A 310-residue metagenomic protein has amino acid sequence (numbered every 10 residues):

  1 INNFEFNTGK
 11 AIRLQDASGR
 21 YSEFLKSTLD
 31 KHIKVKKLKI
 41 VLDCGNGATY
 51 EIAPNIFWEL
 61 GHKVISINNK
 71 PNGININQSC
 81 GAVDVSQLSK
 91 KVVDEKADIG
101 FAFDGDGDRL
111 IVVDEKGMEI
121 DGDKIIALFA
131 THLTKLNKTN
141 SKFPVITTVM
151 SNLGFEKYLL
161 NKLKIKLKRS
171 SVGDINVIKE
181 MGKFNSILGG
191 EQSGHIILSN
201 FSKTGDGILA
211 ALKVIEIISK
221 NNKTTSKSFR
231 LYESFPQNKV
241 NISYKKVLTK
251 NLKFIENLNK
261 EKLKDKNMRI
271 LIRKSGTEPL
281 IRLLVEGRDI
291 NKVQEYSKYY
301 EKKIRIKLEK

Functional and structural regions predicted by a protein language model:
I1-E95: Gly/Ser/Thr-enriched, mixed-charge loops and adjacent short helices that form phosphate/oxyanion-binding elements
E23-K26, E51-W58, S86-V93, A127-T134 (+3 more regions): Predominant activation on well-ordered alpha-helical scaffold segments within soluble catalytic domains
K34, V85-Q87, V93-K164: Replace "Mg2+/Mn2+-dependent" with "divalent metal-dependent
L42-G45, F103-G105, T147, G190: Active-site flanking residues adjacent to catalytic metal/cofactor-binding acidic residues
N46, G105-R109, G117, G194 (+1 more regions): Short, glycine/acidic-enriched loop or turn micro-motifs at the edges of active sites
E51-N55, Q78-C80, L110-K116, F155-N161 (+2 more regions): Short acidic, glycine/serine/threonine-rich loops at helix termini
G61-N68, E119-K124, K164-V172: Short hydrophobic/aromatic-enriched beta-strand-loop microsegments
I99, L136, N140-K310: Phosphate-binding and adjacent anionic-ligand microenvironments
